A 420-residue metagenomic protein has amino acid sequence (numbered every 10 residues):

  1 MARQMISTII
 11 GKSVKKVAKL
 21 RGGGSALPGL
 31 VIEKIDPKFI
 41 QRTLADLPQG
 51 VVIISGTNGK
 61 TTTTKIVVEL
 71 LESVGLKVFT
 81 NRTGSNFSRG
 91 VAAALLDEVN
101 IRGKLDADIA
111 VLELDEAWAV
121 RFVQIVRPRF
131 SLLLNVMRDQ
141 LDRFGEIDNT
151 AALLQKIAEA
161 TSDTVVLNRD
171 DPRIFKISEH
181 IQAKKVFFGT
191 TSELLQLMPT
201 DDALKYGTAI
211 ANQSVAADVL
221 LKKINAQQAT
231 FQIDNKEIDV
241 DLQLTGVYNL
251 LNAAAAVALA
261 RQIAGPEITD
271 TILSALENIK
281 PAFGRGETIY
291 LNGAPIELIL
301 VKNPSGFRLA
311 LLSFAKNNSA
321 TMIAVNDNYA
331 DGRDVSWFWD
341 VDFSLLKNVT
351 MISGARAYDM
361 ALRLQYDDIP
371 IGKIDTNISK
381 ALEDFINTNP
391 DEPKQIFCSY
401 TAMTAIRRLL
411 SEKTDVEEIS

Functional and structural regions predicted by a protein language model:
M1-A18, G22-S25, G29, Q182 (+2 more regions): ATP-dependent carboxylate-amine ligase
A2-K184: Phosphate-binding loop of NTP-binding sites
Q49, L133, M137-A294, I371: Acidic, Mg2+-coordinating active-site environments of NTP-dependent enzymes
T57, N81, L112-E113, L167-N168 (+4 more regions): Active-site-adjacent beta-strand anchor residues
N58-K60, S85-N86, D171-R173, Y248-N249 (+3 more regions): Gly/Ser/Thr-rich loops at beta-strand to alpha-helix junctions that form or flank small-molecule/cofactor-binding
T63-T64, R121-F122, D142-R143, F175-S178 (+5 more regions): Short glycine-/acidic-enriched loop or helix-start segments at secondary-structure transitions that form or flank
V67, L71, V91-L95, A253-I263 (+1 more regions): Buried hydrophobic packing segments
T83-N86, N135-D139, T190-E193, N326-N328 (+2 more regions): Short, acidic/turn-prone active-site loops that include or flank metal/cofactor- and phosphate-binding residues
